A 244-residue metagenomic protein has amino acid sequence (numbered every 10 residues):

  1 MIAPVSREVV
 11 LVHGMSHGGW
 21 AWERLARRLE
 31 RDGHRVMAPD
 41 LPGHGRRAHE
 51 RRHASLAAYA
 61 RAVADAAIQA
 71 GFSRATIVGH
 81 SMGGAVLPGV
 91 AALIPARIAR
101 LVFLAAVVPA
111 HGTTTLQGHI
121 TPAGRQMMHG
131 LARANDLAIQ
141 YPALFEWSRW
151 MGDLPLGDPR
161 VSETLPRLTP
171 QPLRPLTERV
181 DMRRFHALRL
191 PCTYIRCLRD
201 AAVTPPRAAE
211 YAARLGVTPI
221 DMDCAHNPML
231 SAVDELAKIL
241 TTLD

Functional and structural regions predicted by a protein language model:
S6-A48: Conserved HGGG/HGGXW glycine-rich cap/lid loop of the alpha/beta-hydrolase fold
R35-A75, A92-L93, T115-I120: Active-site loop/oxyanion-hole signature of alpha/beta-hydrolase fold enzymes
V78-G83, L87: Gly/Ala-rich beta-loop-alpha elbow adjacent to hydrolase catalytic centers
A92-L93, R97-I139, R174-L176, T204: Flexible "cap/lid" loop of the alpha/beta hydrolase fold
D136-R189: Conserved alpha/beta-hydrolase catalytic His-Asp/Glu region
L188, Y194-R196: Short beta-strand/loop motif that positions the catalytic acidic residue of the alpha/beta-hydrolase fold
C197-L230, L243: Conserved loop-alpha-helix segment in the C-terminal half of the alpha/beta-hydrolase fold that carries the catalytic
